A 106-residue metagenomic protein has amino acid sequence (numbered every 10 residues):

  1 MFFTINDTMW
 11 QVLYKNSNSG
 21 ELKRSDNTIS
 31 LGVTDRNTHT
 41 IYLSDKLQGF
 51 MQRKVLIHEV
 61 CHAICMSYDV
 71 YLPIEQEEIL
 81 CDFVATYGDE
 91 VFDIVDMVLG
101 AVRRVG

Functional and structural regions predicted by a protein language model:
M1-M51, S67-G106: Metalloprotease/metallohydrolase-associated module, dominated by Zn2+-dependent proteases
K54-M66: Active-site recognition of the HExxH zinc-binding catalytic motif
